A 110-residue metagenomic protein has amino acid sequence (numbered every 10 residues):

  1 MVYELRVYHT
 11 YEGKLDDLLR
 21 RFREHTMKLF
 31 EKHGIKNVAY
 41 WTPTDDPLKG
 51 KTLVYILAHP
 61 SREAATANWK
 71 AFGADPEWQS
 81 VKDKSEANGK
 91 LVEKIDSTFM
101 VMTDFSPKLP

Functional and structural regions predicted by a protein language model:
M1-Y3, N37-V38: Short, flexible segments with low predicted structural confidence
V2-V7, L18, T52-A58, S97: Short, structured motif recognition centered on aromatic/hydrophobic residues
D17-V38, D46, A58-T98: An amphipathic, aromatic/His-enriched active-site/gating alpha helix that lines ligand/cofactor pockets
D45-D46, F105: Surface-exposed, flexible loop/turn segments at secondary-structure boundaries
P47-K51: Short acidic/glycine-enriched loop/turn segments that link adjacent beta-strands
V101-P110: Acidic/histidine-enriched, glycine/proline-rich intrinsically disordered or flexible terminal extensions
